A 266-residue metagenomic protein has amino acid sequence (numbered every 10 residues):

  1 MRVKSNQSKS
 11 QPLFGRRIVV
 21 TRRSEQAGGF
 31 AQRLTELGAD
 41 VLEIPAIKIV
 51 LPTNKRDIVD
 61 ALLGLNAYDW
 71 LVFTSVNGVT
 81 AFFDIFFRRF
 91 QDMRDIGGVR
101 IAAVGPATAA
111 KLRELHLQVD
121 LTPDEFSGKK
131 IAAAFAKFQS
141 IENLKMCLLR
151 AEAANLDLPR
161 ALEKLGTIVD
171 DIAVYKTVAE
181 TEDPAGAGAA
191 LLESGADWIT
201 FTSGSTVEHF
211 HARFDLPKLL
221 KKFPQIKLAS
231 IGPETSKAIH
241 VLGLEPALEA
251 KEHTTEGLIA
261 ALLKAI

Functional and structural regions predicted by a protein language model:
M1-I266: Signature of uroporphyrinogen-III synthase
